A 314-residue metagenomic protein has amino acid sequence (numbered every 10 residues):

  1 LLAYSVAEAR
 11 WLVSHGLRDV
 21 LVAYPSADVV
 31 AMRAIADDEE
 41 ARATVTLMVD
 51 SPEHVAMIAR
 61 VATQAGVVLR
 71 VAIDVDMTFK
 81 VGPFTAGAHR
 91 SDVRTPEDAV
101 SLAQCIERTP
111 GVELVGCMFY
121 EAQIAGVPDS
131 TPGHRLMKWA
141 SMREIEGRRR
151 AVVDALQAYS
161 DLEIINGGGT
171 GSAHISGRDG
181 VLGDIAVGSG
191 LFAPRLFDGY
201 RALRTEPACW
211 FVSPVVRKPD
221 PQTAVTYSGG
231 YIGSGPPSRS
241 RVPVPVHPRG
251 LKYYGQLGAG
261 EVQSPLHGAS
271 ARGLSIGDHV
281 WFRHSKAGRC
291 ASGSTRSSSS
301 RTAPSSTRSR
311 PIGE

Functional and structural regions predicted by a protein language model:
L1-E121: Active-site-proximal beta-alpha core segment in soluble small-molecule metabolic enzymes
V6, P25, A122, T170 (+3 more regions): Flexible loop residues that form catalytic and substrate-binding hotspots at small-molecule/glycan-binding clefts
S51, V55, T95, A99 (+5 more regions): Generic structural signal for well-ordered, non-membrane alpha-helical segments in soluble metabolic enzymes
R70, M77-R195: Active-site loop/helix belt of alpha/beta enzymes
R135-E146, R150, G171-R249: Active-site loop ensemble at the mouth of alpha/beta enzyme cores that anchors a bound cofactor
K218-E314: C-terminal accessory subdomain/extension
